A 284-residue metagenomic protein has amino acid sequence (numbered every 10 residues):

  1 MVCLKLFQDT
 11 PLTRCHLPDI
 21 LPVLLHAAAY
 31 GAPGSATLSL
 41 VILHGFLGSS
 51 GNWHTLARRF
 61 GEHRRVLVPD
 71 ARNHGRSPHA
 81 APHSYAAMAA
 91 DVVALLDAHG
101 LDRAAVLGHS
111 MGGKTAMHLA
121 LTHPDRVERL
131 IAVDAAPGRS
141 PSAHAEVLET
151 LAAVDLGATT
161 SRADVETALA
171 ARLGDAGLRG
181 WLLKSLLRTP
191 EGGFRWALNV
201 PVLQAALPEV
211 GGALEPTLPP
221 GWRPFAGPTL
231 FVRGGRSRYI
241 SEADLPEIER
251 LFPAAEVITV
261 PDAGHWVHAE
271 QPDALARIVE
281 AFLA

Functional and structural regions predicted by a protein language model:
M1-V41, G61-R65, L101-D102, F252-E256 (+1 more regions): Alpha/beta-hydrolase fold catalytic core
A28-Y30, G34, H54-G61, L67-L107 (+3 more regions): Active-site loop/oxyanion-hole signature of alpha/beta-hydrolase fold enzymes
G45-G48, S110: Active-site glycine-rich loops that stabilize anionic/oxyanionic intermediates across multiple enzyme folds
L47-T55: Serine-hydrolase catalytic-loop signature spanning alpha/beta hydrolases and amidase-signature enzymes
M117-T122, V127-S161, S241: Flexible "cap/lid" loop of the alpha/beta hydrolase fold
S142, G157-L214: Conserved alpha/beta-hydrolase catalytic His-Asp/Glu region
E191-L251, E256-T259: Conserved serine/cysteine hydrolase catalytic core
A263-P272: Catalytic histidine-centered segment of alpha/beta-hydrolase-like enzymes
